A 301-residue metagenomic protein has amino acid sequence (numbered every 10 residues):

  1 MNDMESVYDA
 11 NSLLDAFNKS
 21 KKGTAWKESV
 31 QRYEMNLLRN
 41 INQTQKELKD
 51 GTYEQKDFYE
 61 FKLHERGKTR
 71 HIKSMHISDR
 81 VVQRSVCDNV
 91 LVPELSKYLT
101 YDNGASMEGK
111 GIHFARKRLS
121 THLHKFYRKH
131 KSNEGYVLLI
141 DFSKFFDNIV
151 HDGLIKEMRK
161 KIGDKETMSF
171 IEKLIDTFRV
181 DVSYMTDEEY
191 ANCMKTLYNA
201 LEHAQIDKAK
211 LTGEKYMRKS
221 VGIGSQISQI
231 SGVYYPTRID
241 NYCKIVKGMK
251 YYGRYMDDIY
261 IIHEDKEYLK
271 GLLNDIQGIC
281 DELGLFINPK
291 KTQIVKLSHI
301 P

Functional and structural regions predicted by a protein language model:
M1-N42, K46: Non-catalytic, polymerase-adjacent accessory regions of viral genome-replication enzymes
D3, V90-V150: Active-site-proximal segment of RNA-dependent polymerases
K19-Q31, L63-K73, T100-D102: Glycine-/proline-rich flexible loop or hinge segments
D57: Extended, charge-enriched "interface" segments that sit outside catalytic cores
I72-G104, I206-G213, M217: Glycine/proline-rich, flexible active-site/cofactor-binding loop segments that harbor closely spaced acidic
A105-F114, Y260-H263, I294-H299: Beta-rich nucleic-acid/ligand-interaction surfaces
H122, R128-M256, Y260-D275, L285 (+2 more regions): Conserved polymerase palm-domain catalytic core
